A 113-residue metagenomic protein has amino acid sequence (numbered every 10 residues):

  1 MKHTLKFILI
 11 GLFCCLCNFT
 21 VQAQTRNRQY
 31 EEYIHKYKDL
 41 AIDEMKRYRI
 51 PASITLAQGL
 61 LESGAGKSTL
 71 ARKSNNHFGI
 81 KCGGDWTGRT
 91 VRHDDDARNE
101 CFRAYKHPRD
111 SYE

Functional and structural regions predicted by a protein language model:
M1-L9: Bacterial N-terminal signal peptides that target proteins for export
H3, F19-E113: Catalytic cores of secreted/periplasmic lytic hydrolases that degrade extracellular macromolecules
I8-N18: Bacterial N-terminal signal peptides
